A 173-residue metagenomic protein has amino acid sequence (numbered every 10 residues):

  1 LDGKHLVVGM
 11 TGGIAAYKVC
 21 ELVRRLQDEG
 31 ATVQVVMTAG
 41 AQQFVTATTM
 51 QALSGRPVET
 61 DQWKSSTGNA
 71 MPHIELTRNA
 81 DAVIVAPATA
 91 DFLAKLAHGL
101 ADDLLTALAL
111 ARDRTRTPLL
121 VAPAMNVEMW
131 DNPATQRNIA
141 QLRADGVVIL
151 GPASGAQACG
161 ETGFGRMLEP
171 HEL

Functional and structural regions predicted by a protein language model:
L1-V121, N126-E172: A cross-family phosphate/adenosyl-ligand binding-site feature
